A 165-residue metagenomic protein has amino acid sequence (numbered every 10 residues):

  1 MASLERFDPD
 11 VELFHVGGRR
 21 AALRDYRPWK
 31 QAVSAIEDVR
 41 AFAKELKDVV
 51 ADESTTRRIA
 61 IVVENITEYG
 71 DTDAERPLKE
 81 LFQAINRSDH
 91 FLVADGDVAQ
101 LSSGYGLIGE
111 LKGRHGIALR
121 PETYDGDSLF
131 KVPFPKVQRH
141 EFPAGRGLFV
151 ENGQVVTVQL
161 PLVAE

Functional and structural regions predicted by a protein language model:
M1-G116: P-loop NTPase catalytic phosphate-binding loop
D10, S102-E165: Phosphate-binding and hydrolysis-coupling loops of NTP-dependent motor/remodeling domains
